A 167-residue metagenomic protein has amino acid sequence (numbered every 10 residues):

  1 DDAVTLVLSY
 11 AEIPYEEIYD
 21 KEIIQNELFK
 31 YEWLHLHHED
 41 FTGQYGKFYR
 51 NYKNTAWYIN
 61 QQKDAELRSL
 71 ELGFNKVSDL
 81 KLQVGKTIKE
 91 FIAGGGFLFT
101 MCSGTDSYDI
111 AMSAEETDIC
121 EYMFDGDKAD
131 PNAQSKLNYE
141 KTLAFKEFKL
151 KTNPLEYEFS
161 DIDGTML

Functional and structural regions predicted by a protein language model:
D1, I24-Q25, G43, S107-D109: Flexible loop/turn segments at secondary-structure boundaries
D1-Y10: Short, charged N-terminal beta->alpha structural module
A3-V4, Y49-N51, S113-E115: Short, glycine/charged-enriched secondary-structure capping and boundary segments
E12-E27: A short, well-structured beta->alpha microelement
F29-Y31, K128-A129: Acidic helix-start/capping segments at beta-turn-to-alpha-helix junctions
Y31-S107: Short alpha-beta junction capping motif
M101-L167: An acidic, glycine-rich "communication" segment
